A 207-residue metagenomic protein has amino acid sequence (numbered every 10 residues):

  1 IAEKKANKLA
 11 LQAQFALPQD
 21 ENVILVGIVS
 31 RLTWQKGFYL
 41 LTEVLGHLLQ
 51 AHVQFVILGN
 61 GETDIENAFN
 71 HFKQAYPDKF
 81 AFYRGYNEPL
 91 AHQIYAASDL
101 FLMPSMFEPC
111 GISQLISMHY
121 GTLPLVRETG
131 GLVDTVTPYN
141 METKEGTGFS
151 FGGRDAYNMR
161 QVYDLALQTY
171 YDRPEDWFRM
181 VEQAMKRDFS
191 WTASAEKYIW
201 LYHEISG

Functional and structural regions predicted by a protein language model:
I1-A16: A short helix/loop element that forms part of the nucleotide-sugar donor recognition site in Leloir-type
P18-Q35: Conserved donor-binding/catalytic core segment of Leloir-type glycosyltransferases
I28-T33, N60, G85, G152-G153: Conserved donor-binding loops in enzymes that form glycosidic bonds
T33-G46: A conserved mid-protein helix/loop that constitutes part of the nucleotide-sugar donor-binding site
V56-Q93: Nucleotide-activated donor-binding/catalytic signature segment of Leloir-type glycosyltransferases, i.e., the conserved
Q93-V181, M185-K186: Catalytic binding pocket for nucleotide-activated donors in carbohydrate/polymer assembly enzymes
W191-G207: C-terminal alpha-helical cap of glycosyltransferases
